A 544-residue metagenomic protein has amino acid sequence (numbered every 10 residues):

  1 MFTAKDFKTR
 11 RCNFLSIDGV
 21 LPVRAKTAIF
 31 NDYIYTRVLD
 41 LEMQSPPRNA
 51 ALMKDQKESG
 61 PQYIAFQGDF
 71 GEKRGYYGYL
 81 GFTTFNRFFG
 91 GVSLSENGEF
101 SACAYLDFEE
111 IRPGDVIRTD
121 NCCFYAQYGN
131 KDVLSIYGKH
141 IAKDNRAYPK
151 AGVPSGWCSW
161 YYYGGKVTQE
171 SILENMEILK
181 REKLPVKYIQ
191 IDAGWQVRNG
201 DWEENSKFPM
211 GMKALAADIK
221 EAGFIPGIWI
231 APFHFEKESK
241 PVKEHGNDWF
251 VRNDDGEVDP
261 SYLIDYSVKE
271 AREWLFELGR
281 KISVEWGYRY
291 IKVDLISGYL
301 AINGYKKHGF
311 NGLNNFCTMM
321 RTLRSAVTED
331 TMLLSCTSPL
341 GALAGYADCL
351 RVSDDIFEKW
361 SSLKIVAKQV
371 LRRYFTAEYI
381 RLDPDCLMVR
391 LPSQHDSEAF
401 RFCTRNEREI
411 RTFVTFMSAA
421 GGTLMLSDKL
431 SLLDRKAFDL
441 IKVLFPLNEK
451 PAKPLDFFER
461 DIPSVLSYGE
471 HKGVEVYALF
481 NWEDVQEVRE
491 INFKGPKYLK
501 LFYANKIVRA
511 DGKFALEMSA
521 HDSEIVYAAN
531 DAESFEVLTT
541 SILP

Functional and structural regions predicted by a protein language model:
M1-K187: Carbohydrate-recognition beta-sandwich/jelly-roll modules in extracellular/periplasmic carbohydrate-active proteins
F14, D18-P22, F493-N505: Solvent-exposed beta-hairpin/edge-strand motifs
E58-G60, F413, M417-A420, M425 (+3 more regions): Carbohydrate-binding surface patches
G90-E99, K500-L516: Solvent-exposed beta-strand/loop surfaces of large extracellular or lumenal domains
F108-P113, A510-I525, A529: Intrinsically disordered, low-complexity Pro/Gly/Ser/Thr-rich segments with frequent PxxP/GP/PP motifs and embedded
G114, W157, I189, I219 (+3 more regions): Conserved, mostly hydrophobic/aromatic
V153-R280, V284-K306: Aromatic-lined carbohydrate-binding/catalytic grooves of carbohydrate-active enzymes
P241-E270, E277, T318-L433: Glycan-recognition surfaces
